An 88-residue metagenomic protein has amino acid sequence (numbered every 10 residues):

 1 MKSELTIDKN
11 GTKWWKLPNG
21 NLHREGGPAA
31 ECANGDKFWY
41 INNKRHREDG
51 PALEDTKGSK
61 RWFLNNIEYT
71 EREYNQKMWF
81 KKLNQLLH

Functional and structural regions predicted by a protein language model:
M1-H88: Glycine/tyrosine- and acidic-biased, solvent-exposed loop/turn segments at the edges of beta-strands
